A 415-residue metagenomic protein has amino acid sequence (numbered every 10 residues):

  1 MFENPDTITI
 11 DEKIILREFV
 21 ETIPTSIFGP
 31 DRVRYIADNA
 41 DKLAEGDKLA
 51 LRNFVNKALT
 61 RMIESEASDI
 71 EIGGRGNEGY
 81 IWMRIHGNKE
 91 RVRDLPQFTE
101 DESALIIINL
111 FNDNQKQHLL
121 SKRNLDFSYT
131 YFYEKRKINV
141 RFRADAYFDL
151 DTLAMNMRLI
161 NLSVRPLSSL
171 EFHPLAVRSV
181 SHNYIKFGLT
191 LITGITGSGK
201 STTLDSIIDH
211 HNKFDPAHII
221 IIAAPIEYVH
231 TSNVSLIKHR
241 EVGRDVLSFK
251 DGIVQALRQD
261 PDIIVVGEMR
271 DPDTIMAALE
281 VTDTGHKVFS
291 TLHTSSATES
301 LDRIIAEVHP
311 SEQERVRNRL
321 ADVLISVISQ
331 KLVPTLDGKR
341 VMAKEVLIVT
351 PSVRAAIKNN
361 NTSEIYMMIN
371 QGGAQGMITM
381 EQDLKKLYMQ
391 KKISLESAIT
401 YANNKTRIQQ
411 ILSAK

Functional and structural regions predicted by a protein language model:
F2-P5, I10-I14, E18, F28-K415: Short, flexible helix-loop junctions that flank or precede catalytic/ligand sites
